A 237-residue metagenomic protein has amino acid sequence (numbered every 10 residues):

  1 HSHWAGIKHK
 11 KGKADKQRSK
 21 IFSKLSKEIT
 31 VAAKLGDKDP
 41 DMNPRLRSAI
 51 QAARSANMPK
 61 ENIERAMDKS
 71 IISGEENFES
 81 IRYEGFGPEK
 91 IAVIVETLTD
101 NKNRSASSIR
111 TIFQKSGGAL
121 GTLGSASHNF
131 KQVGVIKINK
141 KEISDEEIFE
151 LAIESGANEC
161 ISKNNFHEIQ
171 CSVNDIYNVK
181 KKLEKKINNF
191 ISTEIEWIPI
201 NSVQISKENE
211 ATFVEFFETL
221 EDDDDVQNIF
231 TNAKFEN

Functional and structural regions predicted by a protein language model:
H1-G121, A126-V135, D175-I176: N-terminal cationic and glycine-rich segments that engage phosphates or anionic surfaces
Q132-N237: Positively charged, low-complexity, intrinsically disordered RNA-binding extensions
